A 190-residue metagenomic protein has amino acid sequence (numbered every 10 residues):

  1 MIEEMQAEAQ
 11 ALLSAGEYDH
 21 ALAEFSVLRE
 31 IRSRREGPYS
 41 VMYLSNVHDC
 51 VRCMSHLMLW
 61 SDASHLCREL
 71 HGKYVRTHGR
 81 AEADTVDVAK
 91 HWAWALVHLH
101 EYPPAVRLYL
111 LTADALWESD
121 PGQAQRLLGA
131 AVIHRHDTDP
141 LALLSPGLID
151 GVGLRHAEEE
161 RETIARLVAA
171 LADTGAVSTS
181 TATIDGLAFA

Functional and structural regions predicted by a protein language model:
M1-A190: Intrinsic-disorder-linked linear interaction elements in eukaryotic regulatory proteins
